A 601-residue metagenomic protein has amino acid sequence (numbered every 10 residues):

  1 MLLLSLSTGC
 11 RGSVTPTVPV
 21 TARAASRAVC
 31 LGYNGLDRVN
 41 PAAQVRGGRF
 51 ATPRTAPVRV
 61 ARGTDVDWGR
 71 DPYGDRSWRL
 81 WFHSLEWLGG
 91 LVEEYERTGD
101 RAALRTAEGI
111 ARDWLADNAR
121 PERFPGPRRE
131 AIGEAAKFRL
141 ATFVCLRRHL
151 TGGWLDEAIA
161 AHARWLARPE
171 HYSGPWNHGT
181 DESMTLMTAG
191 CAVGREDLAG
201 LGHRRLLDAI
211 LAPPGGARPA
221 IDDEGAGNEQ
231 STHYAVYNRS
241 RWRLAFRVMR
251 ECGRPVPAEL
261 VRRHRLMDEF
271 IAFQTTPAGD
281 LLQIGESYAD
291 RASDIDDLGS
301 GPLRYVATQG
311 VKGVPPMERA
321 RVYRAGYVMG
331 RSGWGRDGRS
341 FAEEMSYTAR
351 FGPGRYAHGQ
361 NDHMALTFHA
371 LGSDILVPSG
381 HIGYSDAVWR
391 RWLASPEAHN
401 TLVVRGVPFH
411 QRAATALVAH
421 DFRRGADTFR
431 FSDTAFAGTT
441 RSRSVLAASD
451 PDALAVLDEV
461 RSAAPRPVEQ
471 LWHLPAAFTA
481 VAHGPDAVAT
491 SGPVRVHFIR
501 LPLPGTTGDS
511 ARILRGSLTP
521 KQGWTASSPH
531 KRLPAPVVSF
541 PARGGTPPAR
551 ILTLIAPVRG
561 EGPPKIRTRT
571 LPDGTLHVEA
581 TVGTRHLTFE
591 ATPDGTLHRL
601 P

Functional and structural regions predicted by a protein language model:
M1-S7: Bacterial N-terminal signal peptides
R11-G12: Bacterial signal peptide processing site
T15-R62: Extreme N-terminal leader/anchor segments
R54-R79, V92-T98: Asp/Glu-centered strand-loop micro-motifs enriched in Gly/Pro and often flanked by an aromatic residue
G69-F82, E130-A131, P541-P548: Structural motif
R76, D156, S287, D294 (+1 more regions): CBM-like, beta-strand-rich accessory domains located in the C-terminal region of large, secreted polysaccharide-active
R76-H264: Aromatic-lined, polymer-binding surfaces characteristic of secreted/periplasmic polysaccharide-degrading enzymes
M187, D222, A226-V377, G545-R550 (+2 more regions): Carbohydrate-active enzyme catalytic cores, enriched for enzymes that act on polyanionic acidic polysaccharides
